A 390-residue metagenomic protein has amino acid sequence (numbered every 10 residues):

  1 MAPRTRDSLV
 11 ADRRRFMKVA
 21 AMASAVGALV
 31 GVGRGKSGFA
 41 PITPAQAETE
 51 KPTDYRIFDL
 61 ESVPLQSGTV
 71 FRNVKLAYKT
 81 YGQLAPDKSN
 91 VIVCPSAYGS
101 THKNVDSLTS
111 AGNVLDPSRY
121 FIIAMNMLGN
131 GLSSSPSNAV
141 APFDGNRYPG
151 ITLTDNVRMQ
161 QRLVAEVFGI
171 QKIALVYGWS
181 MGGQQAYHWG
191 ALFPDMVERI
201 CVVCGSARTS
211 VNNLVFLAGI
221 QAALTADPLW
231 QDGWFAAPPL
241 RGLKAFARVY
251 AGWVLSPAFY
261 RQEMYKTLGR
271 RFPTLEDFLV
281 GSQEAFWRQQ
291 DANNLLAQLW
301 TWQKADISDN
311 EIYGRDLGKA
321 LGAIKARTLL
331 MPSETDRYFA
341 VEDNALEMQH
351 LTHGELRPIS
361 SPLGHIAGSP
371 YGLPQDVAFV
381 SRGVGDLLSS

Functional and structural regions predicted by a protein language model:
M1-R15, M22-A23, S37: N-terminal secretory signal peptides
L9, G31-D59, Q221: C-terminal segment of N-terminal export signals and the immediately downstream linker at the start of the mature
K79-P142: N-terminal cap/lid subdomain of alpha/beta-hydrolase-fold enzymes
D155-A174: Conserved acidic catalytic loop of the alpha/beta-hydrolase fold
V202-A285: Alpha/beta-hydrolase-fold enzymes
L317, A340-Q349: Short alpha-helix in the alpha/beta-hydrolase fold that links the catalytic acid
I324, L330-P332: Short beta-strand/loop motif that positions the catalytic acidic residue of the alpha/beta-hydrolase fold
G354-S390: Catalytic active-site module of serine/aspartate enzymes centered on a nucleophile-bearing elbow/loop
